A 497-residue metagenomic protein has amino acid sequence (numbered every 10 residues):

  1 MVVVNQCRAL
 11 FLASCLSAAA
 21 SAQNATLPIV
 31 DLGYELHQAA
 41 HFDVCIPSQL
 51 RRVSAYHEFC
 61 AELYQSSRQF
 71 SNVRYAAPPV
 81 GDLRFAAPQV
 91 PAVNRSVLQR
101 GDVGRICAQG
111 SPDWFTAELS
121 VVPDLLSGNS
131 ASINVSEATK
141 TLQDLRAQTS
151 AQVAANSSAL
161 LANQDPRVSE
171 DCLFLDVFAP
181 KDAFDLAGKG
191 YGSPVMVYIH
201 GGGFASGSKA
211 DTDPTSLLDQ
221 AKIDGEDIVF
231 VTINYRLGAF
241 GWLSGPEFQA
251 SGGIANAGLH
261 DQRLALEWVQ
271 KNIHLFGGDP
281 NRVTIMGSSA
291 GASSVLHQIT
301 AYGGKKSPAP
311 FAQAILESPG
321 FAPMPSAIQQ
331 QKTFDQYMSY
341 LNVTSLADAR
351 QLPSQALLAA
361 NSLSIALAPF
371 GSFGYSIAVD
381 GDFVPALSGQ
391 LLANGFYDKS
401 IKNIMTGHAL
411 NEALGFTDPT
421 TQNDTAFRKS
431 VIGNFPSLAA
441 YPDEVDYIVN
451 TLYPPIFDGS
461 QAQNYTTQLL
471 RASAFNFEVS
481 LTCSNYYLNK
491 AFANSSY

Functional and structural regions predicted by a protein language model:
M1-N24, T300: Fungal secretory targeting signals
A22-F248, G252, P442: Non-catalytic accessory segments of hydrolases
S158-L161, K271, L275, R282 (+5 more regions): Substrate-access "cap/lid" subdomains that shape and gate the entrance to catalytic or ligand-binding pockets
P166, A179-Y191, Q220-D224, K271-D279 (+4 more regions): Surface-exposed acidic, glycine-flexible loop patches that form ligand/cofactor-binding and adhesion interfaces
E170-L173, G252-L275, Q329-M338: Alpha/beta-hydrolase active-site loop
P194, V269, F276-S289: Alpha/beta-hydrolase fold nucleophile elbow
A292-K305: Short glycine-enriched nucleophile-adjacent loop and the immediately C-terminal alpha-helix near the catalytic center
A439-S495: Alpha/beta-hydrolase fold catalytic core
